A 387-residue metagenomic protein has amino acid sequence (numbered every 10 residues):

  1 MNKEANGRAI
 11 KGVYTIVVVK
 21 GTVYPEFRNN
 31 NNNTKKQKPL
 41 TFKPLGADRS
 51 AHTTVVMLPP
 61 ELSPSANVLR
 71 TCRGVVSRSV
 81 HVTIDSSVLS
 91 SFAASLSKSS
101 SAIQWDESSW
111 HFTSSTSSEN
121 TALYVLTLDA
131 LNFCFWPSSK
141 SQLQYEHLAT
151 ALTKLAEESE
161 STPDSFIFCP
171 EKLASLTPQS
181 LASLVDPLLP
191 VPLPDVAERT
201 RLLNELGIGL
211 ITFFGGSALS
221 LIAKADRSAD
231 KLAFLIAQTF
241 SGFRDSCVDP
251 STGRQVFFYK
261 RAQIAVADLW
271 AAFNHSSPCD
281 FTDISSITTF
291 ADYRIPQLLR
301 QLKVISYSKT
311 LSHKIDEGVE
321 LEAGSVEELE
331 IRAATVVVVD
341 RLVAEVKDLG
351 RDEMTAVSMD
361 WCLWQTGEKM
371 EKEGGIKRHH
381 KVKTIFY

Functional and structural regions predicted by a protein language model:
M1-A47: Intrinsically disordered, low-complexity basic segments at termini and long loops, enriched in Pro/Gly and/or Arg/Ser
N2, Y14, Y24, N29-N33 (+7 more regions): Sequence-level detector for tyrosine residue identity
K3-N6, N120, V196, A225 (+2 more regions): Intrinsic-disorder-associated interaction segments
G7, P39-F42, P59, I287 (+2 more regions): Intrinsically disordered, low-complexity regions
A9, D106, H111, P137 (+2 more regions): Short linear interaction motif-like sites in intrinsically disordered regions of transcription factors
F42-K260, S306, G374-R378, V382-Y387: Phosphate/adenylate-binding glycine loop and adjacent helical scaffold
A262-V266: Amphipathic alpha-helical elements of HEAT/ARM-like alpha-solenoid repeat scaffolds that form extended
A267-F386: Accessory, usually C-terminal, subdomains that scaffold auxiliary metal cofactors
